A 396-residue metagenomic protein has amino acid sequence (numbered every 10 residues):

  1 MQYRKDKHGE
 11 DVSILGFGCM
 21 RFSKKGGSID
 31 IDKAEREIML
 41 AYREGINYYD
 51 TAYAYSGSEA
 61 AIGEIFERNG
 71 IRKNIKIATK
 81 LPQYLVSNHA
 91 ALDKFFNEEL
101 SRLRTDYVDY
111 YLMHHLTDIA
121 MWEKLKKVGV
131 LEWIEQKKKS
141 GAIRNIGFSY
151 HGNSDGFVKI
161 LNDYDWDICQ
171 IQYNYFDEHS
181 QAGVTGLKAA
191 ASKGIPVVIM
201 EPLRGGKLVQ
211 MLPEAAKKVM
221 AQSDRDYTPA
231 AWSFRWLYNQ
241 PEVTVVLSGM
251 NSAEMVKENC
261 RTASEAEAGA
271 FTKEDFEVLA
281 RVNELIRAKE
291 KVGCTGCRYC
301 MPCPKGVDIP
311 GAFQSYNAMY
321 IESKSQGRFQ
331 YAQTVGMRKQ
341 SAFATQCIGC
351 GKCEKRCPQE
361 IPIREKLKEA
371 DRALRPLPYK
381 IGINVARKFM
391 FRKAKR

Functional and structural regions predicted by a protein language model:
M1-I75, K139: N-terminal binding-site loop/beta-alpha segment at the start of enzyme catalytic domains that lines or forms
D6, F17, A41, Y49 (+12 more regions): Conserved, mostly hydrophobic/aromatic
K25-G26, M39, R43, V86-L203 (+3 more regions): Glycine/proline-rich, positively charged, aromatic-decorated active-site loop/lid region on the catalytic face
L40, I46, F66, T185-R396: Structured C-terminal cap/extension of enzyme domains
N47-Y53, R144-F148, Q170-I171, V245-L247: Short catalytic-loop micro-motif centered on adjacent basic/acidic residues
Y53, G57, T117, H151-G152 (+3 more regions): Short beta->alpha linker loops
K73-K76, D165-Q172, E267-E274: Short hydrophobic/aromatic-enriched beta-strand-loop microsegments
K73-L85, Y111-H114: A short, structured active-site edge motif that brings together acidic residues
